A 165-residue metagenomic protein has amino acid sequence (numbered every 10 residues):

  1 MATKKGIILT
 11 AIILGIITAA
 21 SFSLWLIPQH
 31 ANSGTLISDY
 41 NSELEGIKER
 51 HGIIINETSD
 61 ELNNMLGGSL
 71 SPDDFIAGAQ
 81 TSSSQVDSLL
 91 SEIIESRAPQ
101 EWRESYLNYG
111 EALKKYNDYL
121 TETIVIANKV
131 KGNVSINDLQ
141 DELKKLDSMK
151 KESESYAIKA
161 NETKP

Functional and structural regions predicted by a protein language model:
M1-I8: Short, low-complexity patches enriched in S/T/P/G
I8-L24: Hydrophobic membrane-insertion alpha-helices, especially the h-region of bacterial N-terminal signal peptides
L14-G15, E92, Y106, K145-L146: Alpha-helical interaction segments
I17, I27-Q29, M149: Low-complexity, intrinsically disordered/propeptide-like segments
F22-G34: Hydrophobic single-pass membrane-insertion segments
S33-Q80, K115-P165: C-terminal amphipathic alpha-helix
Q85-G110, T163-P165: Short, solvent-exposed, charged loop/turn and helix-capping segments that join or cap alpha-helices on peripheral
